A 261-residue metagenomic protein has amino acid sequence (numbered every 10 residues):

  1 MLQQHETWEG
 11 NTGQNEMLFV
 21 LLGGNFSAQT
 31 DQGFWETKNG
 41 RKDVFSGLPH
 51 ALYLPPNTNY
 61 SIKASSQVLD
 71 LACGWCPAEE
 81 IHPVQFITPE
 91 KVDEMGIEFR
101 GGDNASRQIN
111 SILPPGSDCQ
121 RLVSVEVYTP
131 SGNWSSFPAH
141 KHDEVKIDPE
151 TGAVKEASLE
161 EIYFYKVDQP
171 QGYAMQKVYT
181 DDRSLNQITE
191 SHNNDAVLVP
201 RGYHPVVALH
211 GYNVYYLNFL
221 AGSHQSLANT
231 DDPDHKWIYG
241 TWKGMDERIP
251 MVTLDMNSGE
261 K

Functional and structural regions predicted by a protein language model:
M1-A64: Extended, compositionally biased flexible segments
M1-E9, E16, D103-E161: A short glycine-rich, His/Asp/Glu-containing loop-to-beta-strand
H5, K42, W134, D234-K236: Generic secondary-structure boundary/loop-capping signal
G13-E36, P49, P130-N133, D143-A196 (+3 more regions): Glycine- and acidic-residue-biased ligand/ion/polar-headgroup-sensing regions
D43-H82, H192-N194, R201-L227: Ligand-binding loop in jelly-roll beta-barrel domains
P56, A64-S66, C73-P77, L113-P114 (+4 more regions): Short, structured patches in soluble enzyme cores that scaffold and shape functional sites
V68-I109, L217-K261: Double-stranded beta-helix
